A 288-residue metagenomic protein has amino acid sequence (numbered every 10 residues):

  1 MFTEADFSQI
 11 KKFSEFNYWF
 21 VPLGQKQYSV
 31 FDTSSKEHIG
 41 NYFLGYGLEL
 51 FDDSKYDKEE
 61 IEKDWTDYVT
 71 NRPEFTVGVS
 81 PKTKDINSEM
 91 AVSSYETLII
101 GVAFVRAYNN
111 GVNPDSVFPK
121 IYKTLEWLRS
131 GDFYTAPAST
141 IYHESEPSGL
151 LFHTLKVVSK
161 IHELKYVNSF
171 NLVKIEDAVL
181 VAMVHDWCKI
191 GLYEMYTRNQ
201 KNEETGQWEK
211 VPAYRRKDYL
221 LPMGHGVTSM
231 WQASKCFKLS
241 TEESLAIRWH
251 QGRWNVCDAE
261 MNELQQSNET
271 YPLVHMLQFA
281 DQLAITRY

Functional and structural regions predicted by a protein language model:
F2, N71-A136: Non-catalytic interface/linker regions that flank or bridge core catalytic/transmembrane domains
F2-F13: Negatively charged, low-complexity tracts enriched in Asp/Glu with abundant Ser/Thr
Q9, D64-Y68, K120: Charge-rich, solvent-exposed alpha-helical interaction surfaces
E15-F16, L23-K26, S34-K36, K84 (+4 more regions): Intrinsic-disorder/low-complexity loop/linker signature
F16, F20-I61, T66: Acidic, low-complexity, intrinsically disordered interaction modules
I121-S130, H143-L155: All-alpha helical catalytic cores of prenyl diphosphate-utilizing isoprenoid enzymes
A138-F152, S159, L164-R287: Divalent metal-dependent catalytic cores for phosphoryl transfer on phosphate-bearing substrates
